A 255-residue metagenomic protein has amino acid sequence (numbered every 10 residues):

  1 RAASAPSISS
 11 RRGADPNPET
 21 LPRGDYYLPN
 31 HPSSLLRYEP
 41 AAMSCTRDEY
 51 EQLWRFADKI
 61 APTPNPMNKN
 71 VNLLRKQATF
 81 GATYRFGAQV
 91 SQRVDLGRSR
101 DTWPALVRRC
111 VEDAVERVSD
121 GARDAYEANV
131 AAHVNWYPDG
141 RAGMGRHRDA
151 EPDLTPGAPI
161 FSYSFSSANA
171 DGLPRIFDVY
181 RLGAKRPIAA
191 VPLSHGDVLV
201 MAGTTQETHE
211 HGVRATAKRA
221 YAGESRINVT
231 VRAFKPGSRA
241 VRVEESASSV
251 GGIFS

Functional and structural regions predicted by a protein language model:
R1-S255: Non-heme Fe(II) oxygenase metal-center motifs and adjacent flexible, charged/small-residue loops
